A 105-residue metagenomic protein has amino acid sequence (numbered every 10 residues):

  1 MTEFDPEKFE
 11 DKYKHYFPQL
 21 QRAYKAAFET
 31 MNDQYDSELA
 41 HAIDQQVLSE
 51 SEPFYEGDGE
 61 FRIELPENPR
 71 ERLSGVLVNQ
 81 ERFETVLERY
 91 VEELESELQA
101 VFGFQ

Functional and structural regions predicted by a protein language model:
M1-Q105: Acidic, polar-rich N-terminal leader regions of halophilic archaeal proteins
